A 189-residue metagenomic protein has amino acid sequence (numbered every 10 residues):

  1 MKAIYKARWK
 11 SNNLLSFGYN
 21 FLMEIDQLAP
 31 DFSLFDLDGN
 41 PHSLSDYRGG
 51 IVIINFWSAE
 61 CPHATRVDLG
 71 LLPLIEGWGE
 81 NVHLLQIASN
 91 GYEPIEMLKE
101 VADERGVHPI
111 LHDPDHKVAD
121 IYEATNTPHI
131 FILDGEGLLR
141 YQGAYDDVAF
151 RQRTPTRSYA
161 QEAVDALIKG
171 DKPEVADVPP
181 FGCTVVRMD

Functional and structural regions predicted by a protein language model:
Y5-D31: N-proximal helix/coil linker or "cap" segments that precede and/or mark the start of modular domains
F32-V52: A short beta-strand-turn-helix
S45-P62, V164: Short active-site neighborhood of thiol/selenol oxidoreductases, capturing the structured segment around
G49-G50, H129, Y145-A149: A short acidic/small-residue loop/turn micro-motif
S58-L69, G91-Y92, I130, G182-R187: Short, thiol/selenol-centered motifs that function as redox-active sites or metal-ligating centers
T65-E104, P114-D120: Structural microenvironment flanking redox-active thiols in thiol-disulfide oxidoreductases
V101-D134, L139-Q142: Short, internal strand/loop/helix patches that form the active-site neighborhood or redox-interaction surface
G135, L139-D189: Thiol-/selenol-based redox modules, centered on thioredoxin-like and closely related oxidoreductase domains
